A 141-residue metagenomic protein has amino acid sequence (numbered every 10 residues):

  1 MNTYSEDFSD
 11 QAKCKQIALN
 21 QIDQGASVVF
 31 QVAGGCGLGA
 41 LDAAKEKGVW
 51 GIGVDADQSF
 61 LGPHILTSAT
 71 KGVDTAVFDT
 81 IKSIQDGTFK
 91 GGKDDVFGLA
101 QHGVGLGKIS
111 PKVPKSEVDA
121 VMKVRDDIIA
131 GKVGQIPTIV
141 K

Functional and structural regions predicted by a protein language model:
M1-K141: A residue-level marker of the well-folded mature domains of exported/periplasmic proteins
